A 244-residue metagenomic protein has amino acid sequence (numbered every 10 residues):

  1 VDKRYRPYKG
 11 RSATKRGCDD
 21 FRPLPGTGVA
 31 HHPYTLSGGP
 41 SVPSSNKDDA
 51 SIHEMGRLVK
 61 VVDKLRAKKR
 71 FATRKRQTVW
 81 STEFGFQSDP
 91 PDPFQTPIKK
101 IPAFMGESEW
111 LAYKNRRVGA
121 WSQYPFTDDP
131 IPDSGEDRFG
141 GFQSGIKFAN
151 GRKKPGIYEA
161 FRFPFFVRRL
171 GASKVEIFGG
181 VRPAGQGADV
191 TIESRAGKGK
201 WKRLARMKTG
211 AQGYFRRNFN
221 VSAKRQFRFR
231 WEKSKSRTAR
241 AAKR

Functional and structural regions predicted by a protein language model:
V1-I98: Noncatalytic carbohydrate-binding groove/subsite architecture in carbohydrate-active enzymes
F21, F71, W110-Y113, G199: Structural motif
Q77, K198-M207: Tryptophan-centered short beta-strand motifs
D89-D189, K202-R206, N218-R244: Aromatic-rich peripheral "rim/lid" segments of glycoside hydrolase catalytic domains that contact and position glycan
V190-A196: Conserved aromatic beta-strand anchor motif in extracellular beta-sandwich/beta-rich domains
G213-R217: Short strand-edge motifs at loop-to-beta-strand transitions and within beta-strands of extracellular beta-rich domains
